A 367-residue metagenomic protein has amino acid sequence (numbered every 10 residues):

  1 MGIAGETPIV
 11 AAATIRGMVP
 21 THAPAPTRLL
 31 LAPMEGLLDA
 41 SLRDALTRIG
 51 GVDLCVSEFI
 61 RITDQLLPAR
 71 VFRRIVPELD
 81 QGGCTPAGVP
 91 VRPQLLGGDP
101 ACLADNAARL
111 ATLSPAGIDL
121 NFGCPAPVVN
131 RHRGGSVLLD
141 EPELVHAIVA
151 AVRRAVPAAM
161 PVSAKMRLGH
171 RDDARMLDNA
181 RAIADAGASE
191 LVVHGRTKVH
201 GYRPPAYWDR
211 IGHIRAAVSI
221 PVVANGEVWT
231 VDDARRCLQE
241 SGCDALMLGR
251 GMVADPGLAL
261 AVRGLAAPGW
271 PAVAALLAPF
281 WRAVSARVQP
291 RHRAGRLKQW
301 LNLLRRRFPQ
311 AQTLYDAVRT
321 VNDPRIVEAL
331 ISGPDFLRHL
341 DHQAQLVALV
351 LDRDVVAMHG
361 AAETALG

Functional and structural regions predicted by a protein language model:
G2-L30, E35, S41, R154-P157 (+6 more regions): Alpha/beta catalytic cores of nucleotide-metabolism and tRNA/nucleoside-modifying enzymes
I15-V19, M34-R109: Glycine-rich, positively charged N-terminal anion/phosphate-binding segment
L30, C55-V56, Q94, D119 (+2 more regions): Conserved beta-strand positions in the central sheet of alpha/beta enzyme cores
M34-G36, I60-I62, L96-G98, G123-P125 (+4 more regions): Active-site beta-loop-alpha junctions enriched in small/polar residues
V52-D53, A116, S189, D244: Short acidic/polar active-site loop segments enriched in Thr and Asp
E58, N121, H194, G242 (+1 more regions): Conserved residues at the C-terminal ends of beta-strands
R70-F72, R133-L139, R263-A266: Short glycine-enriched, charge-decorated loop/helix-capping segments at active-site entrances that position
D105-I118, F122-H132, E143-I220: Alpha/beta enzyme core
